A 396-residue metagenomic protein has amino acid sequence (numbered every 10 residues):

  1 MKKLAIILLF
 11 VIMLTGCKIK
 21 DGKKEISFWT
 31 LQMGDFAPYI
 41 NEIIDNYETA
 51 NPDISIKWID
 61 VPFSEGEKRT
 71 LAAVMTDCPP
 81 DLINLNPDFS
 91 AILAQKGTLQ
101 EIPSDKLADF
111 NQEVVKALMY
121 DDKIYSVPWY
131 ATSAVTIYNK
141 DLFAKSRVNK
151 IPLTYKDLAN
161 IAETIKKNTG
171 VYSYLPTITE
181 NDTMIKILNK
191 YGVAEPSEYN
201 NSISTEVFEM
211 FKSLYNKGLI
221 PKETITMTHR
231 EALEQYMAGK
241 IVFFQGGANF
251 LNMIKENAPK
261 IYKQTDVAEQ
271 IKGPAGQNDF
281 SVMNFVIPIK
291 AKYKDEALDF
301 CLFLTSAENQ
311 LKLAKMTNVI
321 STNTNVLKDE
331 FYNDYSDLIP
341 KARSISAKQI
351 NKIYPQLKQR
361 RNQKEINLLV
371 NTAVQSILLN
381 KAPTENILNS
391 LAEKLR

Functional and structural regions predicted by a protein language model:
G22-G34, I54-I59, D81-L82, Y125 (+2 more regions): Short, well-ordered beta-strand elements
G34-S55, V370: Short, polar/charged alpha-helical segment
D45-N46, K145-S146, N216-I220, E256-I320 (+4 more regions): Extracytoplasmic/periplasmic substrate-recognition and gating elements
N46, A50-E113, A117-M119, D141-R147 (+4 more regions): Extracytoplasmic "Venus flytrap"/periplasmic binding protein-like
P62, N86-V135, A144, D157-A159 (+4 more regions): Hinge/lid segment of periplasmic solute-binding proteins
A91-T98, V114-I151, P176-P196, D279-I287 (+1 more regions): Periplasmic solute-binding protein
A162-T164, S197-T228: Glycine-centered hinge/linker elements that transmit conformational signals in sensory and ligand-binding systems
V326, P340-L395: C-terminal capping/gating helix-and-loop segments adjacent to ligand/active sites or protein-protein/ligand interfaces
